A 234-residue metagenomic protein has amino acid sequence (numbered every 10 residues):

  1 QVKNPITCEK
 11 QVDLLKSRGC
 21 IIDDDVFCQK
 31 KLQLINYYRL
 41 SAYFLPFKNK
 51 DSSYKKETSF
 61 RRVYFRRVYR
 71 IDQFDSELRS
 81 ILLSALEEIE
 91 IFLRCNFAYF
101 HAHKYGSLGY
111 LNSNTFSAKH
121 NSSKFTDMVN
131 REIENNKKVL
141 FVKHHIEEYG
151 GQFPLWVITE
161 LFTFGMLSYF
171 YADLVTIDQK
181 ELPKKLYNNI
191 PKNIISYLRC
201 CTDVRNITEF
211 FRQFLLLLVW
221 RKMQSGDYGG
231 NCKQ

Functional and structural regions predicted by a protein language model:
Q1-Q234: Long, contiguous internal "core" modules enriched in hydrophobic/ aromatic residues
